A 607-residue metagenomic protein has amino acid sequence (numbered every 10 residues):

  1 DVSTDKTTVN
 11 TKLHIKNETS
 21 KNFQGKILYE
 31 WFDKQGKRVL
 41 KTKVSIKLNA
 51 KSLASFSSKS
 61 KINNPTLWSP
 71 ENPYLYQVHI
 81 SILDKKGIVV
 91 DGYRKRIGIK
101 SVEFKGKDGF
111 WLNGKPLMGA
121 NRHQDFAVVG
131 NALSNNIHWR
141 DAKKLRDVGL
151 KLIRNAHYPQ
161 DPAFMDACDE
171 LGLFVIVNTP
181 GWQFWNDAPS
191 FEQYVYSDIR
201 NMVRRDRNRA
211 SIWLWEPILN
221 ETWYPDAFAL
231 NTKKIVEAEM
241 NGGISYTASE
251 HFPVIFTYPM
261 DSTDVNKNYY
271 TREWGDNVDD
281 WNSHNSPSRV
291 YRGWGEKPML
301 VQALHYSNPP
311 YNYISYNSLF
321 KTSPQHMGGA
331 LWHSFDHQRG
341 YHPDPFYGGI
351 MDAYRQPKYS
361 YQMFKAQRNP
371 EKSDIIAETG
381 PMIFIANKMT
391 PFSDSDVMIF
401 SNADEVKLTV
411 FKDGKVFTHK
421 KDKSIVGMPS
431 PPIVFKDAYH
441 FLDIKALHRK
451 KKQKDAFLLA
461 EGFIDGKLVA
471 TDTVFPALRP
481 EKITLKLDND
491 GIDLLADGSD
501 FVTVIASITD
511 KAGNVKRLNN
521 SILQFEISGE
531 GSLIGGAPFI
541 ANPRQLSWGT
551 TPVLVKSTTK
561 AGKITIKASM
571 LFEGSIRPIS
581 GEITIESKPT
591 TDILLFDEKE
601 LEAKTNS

Functional and structural regions predicted by a protein language model:
D1-N155, D198, W213-L214, A377-S607: Secreted/periplasmic carbohydrate-active enzymes, especially glycoside hydrolases
W139-R140, K144, L152-Q362, E378-K388 (+1 more regions): Substrate-binding/catalytic cleft of secreted carbohydrate-active enzymes, primarily glycoside hydrolases
Y347-K365, A460-A477: A eukaryote-biased signal for short, well-structured alpha-helical docking elements
N369-D374: Surface-exposed loop/turn and intrinsically disordered segments
